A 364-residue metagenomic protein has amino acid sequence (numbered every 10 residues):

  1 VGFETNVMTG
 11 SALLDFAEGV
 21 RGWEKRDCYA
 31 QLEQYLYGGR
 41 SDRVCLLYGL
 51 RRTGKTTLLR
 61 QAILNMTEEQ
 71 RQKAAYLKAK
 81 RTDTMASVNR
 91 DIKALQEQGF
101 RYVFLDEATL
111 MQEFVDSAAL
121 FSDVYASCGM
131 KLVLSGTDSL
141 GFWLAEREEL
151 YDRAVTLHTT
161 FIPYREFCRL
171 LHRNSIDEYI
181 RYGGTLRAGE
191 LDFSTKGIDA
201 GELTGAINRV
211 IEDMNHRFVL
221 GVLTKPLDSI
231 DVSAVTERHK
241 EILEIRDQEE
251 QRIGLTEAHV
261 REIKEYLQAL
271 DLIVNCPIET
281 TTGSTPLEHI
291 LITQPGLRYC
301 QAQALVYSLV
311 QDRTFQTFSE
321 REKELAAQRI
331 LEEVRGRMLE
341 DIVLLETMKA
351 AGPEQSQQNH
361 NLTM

Functional and structural regions predicted by a protein language model:
V1-Y37: N-terminal pre-Walker A segment at the start of P-loop NTPase domains
G2-L13, R40, R52, Q61 (+1 more regions): A cross-kingdom feature that marks ATP-driven nucleic-acid transaction machinery
T5, R173-K323, L331: Interdomain hinge/linker elements that couple catalytic modules in large macromolecular machines
K55-T56: Conserved lysine of the Walker
R71-G99: Short glycine-rich substrate-engagement loop in P-loop NTPases that contacts/grips substrate
Q96-S117: Conserved P-loop NTPase "ATPase switch" module shared by AAA+ and STAND
F104-D106, M130-D138: Structural recognition of the conserved hydrophobic beta-strand(s) that form the central parallel beta-sheet of P-loop
L140-A154: Short regulatory helix/loop adjacent to the ATP-binding pocket of P-loop NTPases
